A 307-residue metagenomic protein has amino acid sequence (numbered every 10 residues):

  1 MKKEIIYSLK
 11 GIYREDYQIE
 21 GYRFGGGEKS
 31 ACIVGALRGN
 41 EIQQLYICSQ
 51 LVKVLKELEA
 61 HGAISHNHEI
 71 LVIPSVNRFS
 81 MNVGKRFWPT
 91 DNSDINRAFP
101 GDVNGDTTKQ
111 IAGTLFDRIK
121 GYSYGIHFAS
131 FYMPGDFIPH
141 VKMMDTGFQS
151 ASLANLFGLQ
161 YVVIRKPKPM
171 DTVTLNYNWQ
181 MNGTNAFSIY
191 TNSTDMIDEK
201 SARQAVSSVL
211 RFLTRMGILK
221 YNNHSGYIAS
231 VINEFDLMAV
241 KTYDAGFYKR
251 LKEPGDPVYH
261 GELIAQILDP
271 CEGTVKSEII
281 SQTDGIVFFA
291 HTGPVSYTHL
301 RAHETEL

Functional and structural regions predicted by a protein language model:
M1-H303: Structured catalytic-domain cores with a bias toward divalent-metal coordination
